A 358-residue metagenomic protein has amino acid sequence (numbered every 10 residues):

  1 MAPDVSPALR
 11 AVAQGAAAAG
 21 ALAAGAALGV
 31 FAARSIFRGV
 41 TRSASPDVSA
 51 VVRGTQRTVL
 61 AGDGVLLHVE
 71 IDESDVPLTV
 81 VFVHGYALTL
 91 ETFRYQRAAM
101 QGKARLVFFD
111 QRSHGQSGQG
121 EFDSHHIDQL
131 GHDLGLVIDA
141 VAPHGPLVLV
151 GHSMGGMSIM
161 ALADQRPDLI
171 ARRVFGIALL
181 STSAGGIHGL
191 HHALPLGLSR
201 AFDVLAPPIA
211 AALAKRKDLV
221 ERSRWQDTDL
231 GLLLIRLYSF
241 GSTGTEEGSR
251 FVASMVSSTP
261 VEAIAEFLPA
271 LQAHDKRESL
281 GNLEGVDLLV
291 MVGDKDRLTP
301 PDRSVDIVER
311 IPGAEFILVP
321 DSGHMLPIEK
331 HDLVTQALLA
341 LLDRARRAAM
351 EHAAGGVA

Functional and structural regions predicted by a protein language model:
P7-R38: Hydrophobic alpha-helical topogenic segments used for membrane insertion/localization
S45-L67, I71: N-terminal cap/lid segment of alpha/beta-hydrolase-fold proteins
V65, E70-Q119, A140: Conserved HGGG/HGGXW glycine-rich cap/lid loop of the alpha/beta-hydrolase fold
S113-S158, D164, D168-I170, Q336: Active-site loop/oxyanion-hole signature of alpha/beta-hydrolase fold enzymes
D164, D168-L219: Flexible "cap/lid" loop of the alpha/beta hydrolase fold
L213-N282: Conserved alpha/beta-hydrolase catalytic His-Asp/Glu region
L283-E284, V290-V292, D296: Short beta-strand/loop motif that positions the catalytic acidic residue of the alpha/beta-hydrolase fold
P312-A358: Catalytic active-site module of serine/aspartate enzymes centered on a nucleophile-bearing elbow/loop
